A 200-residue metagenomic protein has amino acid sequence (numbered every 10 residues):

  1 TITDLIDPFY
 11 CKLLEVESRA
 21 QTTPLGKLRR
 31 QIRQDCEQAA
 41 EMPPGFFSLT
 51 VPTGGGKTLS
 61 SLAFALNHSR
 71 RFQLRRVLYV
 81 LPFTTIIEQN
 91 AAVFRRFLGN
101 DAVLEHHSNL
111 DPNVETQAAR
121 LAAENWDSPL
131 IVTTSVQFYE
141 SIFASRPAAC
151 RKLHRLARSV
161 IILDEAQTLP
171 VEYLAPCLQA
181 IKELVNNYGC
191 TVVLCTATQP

Functional and structural regions predicted by a protein language model:
T1-P200: N-terminal helicase ATP-binding lobe
